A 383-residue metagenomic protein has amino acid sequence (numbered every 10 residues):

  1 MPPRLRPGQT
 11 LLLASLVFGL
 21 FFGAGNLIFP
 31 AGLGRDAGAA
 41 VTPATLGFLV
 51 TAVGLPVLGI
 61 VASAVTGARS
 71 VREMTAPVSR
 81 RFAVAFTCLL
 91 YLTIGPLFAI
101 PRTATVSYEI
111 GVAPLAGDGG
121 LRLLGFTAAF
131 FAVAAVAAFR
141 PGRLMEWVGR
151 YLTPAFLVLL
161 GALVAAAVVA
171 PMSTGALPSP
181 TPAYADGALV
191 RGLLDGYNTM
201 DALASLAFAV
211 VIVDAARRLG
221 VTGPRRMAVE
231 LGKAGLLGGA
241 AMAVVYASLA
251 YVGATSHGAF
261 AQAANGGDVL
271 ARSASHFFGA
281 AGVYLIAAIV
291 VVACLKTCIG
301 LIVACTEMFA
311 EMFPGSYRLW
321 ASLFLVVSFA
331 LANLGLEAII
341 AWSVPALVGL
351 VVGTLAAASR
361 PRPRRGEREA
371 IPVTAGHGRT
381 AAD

Functional and structural regions predicted by a protein language model:
R6-V17, T42, R80-T93, R122-A129 (+3 more regions): Select transmembrane alpha-helical segments in multipass membrane proteins
L11-F22, L92, P96, A166-S173 (+2 more regions): Hydrophobic, membrane-embedded alpha-helices of multi-pass small-molecule transporters
G32, T66, F82-G117, V291-E311 (+4 more regions): Hydrophobic transmembrane alpha-helices that form the core helical bundles of multi-pass secondary transporters
G54, L58-G59, A155-A167, L231-H257 (+1 more regions): Selective recognition of specific alpha-helical transmembrane segments in multi-pass small-molecule
V65-R69, F131-L152, R218-V221, F329-W342 (+1 more regions): Membrane-water interface regions at transmembrane-helix termini and the short interhelical loops of multi-pass membrane
S70-A76, V244-L295, E311, V344-L347: TM-loop-TM module centered on a large, flexible mid-protein loop between adjacent transmembrane helices in multi-pass
P96, I100, L157-A185, A202-L203 (+4 more regions): Hydrophobic alpha-helical segments and their helix-loop junctions in multi-pass secondary transporters
F139-A167, S343-L355, P372-G376: Membrane-interface loop-to-helix entry segments
